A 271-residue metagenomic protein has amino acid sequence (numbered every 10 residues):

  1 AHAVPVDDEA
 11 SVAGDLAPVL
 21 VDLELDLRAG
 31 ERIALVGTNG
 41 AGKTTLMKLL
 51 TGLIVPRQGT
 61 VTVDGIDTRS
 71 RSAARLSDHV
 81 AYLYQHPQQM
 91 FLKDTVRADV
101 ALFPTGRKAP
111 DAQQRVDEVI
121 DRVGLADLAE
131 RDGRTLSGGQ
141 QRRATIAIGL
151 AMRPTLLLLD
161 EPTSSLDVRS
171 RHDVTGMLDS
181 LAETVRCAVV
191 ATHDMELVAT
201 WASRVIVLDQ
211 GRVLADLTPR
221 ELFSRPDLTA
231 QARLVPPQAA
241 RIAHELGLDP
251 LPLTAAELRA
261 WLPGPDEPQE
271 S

Functional and structural regions predicted by a protein language model:
A1, S11-L16, T229-S271: ABC ATPase nucleotide-binding domains
T51: Helix-to-loop junction immediately C-terminal to a conserved catalytic motif
G59-D67, L76: Conserved ABC transporter NBD signature motif
P110-L128: Conserved ABC ATPase "signature" region
D132-L136: Conserved ABC ATPase signature
G149-L150: ABC ATPase C-loop
L157-D160: Catalytic Walker B motif of ABC-type/P-loop ATPase nucleotide-binding domains
